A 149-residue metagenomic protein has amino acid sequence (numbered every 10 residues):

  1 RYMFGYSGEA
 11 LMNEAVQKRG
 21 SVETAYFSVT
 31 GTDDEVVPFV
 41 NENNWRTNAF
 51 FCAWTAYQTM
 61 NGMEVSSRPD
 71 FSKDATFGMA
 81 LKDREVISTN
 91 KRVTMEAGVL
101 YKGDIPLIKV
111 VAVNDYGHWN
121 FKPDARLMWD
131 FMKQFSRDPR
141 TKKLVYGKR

Functional and structural regions predicted by a protein language model:
R1-D104, H118: The feature captures the conserved acid-bearing segment of alpha/beta-hydrolase catalytic domains
M3, K109-A112: Conserved beta-strand scaffold positions in the cores of enzyme catalytic domains, especially in NTP/NDP-utilizing
I87, I105-V110, L144: Weak global preference for isoleucine
G117-P123: Catalytic histidine-centered segment of alpha/beta-hydrolase-like enzymes
P123-R149: Catalytic active-site module of serine/aspartate enzymes centered on a nucleophile-bearing elbow/loop
